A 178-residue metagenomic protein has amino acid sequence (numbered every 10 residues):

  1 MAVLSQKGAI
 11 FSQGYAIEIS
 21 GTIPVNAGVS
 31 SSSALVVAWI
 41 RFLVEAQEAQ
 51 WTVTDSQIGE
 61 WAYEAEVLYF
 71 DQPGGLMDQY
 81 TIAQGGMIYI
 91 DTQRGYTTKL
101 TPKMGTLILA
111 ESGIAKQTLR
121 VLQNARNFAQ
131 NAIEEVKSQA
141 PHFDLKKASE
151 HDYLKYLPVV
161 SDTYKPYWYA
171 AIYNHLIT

Functional and structural regions predicted by a protein language model:
M1-P102: Gly/Ser-rich oxyanion-binding loop with an adjacent helix/lid that shapes the negatively charged ligand pocket
T81, Y89-T178: C-terminal nucleotide
